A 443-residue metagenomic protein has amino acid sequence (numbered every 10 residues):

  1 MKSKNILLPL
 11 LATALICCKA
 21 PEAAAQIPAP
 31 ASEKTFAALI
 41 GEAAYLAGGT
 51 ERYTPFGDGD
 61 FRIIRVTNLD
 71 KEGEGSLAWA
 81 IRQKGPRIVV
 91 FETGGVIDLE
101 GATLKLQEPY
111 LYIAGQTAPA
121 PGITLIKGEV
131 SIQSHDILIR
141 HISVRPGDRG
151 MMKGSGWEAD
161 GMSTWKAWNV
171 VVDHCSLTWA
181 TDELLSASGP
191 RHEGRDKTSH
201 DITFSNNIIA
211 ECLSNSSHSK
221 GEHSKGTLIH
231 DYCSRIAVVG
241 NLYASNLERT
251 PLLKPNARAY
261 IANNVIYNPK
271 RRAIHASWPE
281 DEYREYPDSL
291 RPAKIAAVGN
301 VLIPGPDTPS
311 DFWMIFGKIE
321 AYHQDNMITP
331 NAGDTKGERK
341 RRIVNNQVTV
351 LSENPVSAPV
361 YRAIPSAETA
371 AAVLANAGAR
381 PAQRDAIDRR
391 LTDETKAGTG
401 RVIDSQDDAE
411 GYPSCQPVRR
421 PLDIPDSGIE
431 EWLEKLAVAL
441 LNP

Functional and structural regions predicted by a protein language model:
P9-C17: Bacterial N-terminal signal peptides
A23-A25: Boundary at the C-terminal end of the N-terminal hydrophobic targeting segment
G41-V89: Acidic Gly/Asp/Thr-rich repetitive segments characteristic of extracellular carbohydrate-active and adhesion proteins
P55, G75-R82, L99-E108, K127-S131 (+2 more regions): Short, T/G/N/S-enriched strand-turn elements that build extracellular solenoid repeat scaffolds
D98-A237: Right-handed parallel beta-helix
P146, W179, H200, E211 (+6 more regions): Residues in short coils/turns that link rungs of repeat/solenoid architectures in beta-rich domains
L253-N256, Y260-D423: Extracellular beta-rich repeat passengers
